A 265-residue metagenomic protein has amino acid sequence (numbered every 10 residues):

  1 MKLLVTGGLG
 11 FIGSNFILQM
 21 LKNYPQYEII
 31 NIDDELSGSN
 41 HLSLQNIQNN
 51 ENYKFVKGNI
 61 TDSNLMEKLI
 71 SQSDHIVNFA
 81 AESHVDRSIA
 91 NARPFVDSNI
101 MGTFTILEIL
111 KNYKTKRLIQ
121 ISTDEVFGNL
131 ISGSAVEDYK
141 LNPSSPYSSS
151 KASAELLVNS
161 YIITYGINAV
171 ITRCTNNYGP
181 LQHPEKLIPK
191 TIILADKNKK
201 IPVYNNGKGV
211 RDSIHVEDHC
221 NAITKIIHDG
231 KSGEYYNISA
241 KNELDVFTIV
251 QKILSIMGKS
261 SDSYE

Functional and structural regions predicted by a protein language model:
M1-N177: N-terminal Rossmann-like NAD(P)+-binding domain of SDR-like oxidoreductases, especially those catalyzing
N15-L18, S39, G58, A195-E265: C-terminal substrate-binding subdomain of Rossmann-fold SDR/epimerase-dehydratase oxidoreductases
I47, G133, P184-I192, I253: A glycine/serine/threonine-rich, flexible loop-to-helix segment that serves as the NAD(P) cofactor-binding "lid"
T61, A90, S98-M101, S145 (+4 more regions): Residue-level signal for the nucleotide or nucleotide-sugar donor/cofactor binding architecture
N64-E67, D86, R93, F104 (+5 more regions): Residues in well-ordered alpha-helical elements
I119, G128-S132, G166, Q182 (+2 more regions): Proline-centered turn/helix-capping motifs that create local helix->coil transitions or kinks
S153, L157, Y161, T191 (+2 more regions): Hydrophobic alpha-helix immediately C-terminal to the catalytic Tyr-X-X-X-Lys motif of short-chain
